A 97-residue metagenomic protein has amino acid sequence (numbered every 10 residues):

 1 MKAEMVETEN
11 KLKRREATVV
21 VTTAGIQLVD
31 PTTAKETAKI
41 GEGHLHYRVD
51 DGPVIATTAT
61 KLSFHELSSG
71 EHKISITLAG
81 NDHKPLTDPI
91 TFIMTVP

Functional and structural regions predicted by a protein language model:
M1-P97: Low-complexity, disordered linker/stalk regions enriched in Pro/Thr/Ser/Gly
